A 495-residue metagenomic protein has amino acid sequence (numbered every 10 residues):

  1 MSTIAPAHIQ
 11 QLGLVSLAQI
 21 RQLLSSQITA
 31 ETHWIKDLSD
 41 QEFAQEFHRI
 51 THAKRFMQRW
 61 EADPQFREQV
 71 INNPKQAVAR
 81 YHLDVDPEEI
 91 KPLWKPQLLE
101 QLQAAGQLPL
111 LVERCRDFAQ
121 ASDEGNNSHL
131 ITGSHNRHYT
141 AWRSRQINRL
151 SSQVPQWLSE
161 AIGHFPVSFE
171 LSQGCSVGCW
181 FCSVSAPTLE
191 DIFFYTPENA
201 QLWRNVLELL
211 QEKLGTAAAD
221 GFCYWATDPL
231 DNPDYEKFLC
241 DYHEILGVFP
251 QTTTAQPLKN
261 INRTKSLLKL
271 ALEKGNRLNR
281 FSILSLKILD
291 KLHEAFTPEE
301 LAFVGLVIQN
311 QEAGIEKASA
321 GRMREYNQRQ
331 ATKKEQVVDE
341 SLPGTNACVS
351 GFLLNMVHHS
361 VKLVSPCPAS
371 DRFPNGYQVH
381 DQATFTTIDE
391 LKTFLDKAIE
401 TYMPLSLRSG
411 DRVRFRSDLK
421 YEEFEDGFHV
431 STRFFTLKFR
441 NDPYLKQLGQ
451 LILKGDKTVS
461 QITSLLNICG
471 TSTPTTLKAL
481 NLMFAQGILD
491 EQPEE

Functional and structural regions predicted by a protein language model:
M1-L102: Intrinsically disordered, low-structural-confidence terminal and linker regions
S2-Q45, R49, V379-L451, E491-E495: Acidic, low-complexity/disordered tracts enriched in E/D and polar residues
P92-S168, D490-E495: N-terminal [4Fe-4S]-dependent radical SAM core
E170-S172, S183-L301: Conserved glycine-rich "GG(E/T)P / GGGxP" loop and the immediately following alpha-helix in the radical SAM core
G174-S176, P257-K259, P368-S370: Short, solvent-exposed loop/turn segments at secondary-structure junctions
C175, C179-S183, G376: The canonical Cys-X-X-Cys-His
K269-G427: Radical SAM enzyme [4Fe-4S]-AdoMet core and its adjacent flexible, acidic and glycine-rich loops/tails across
R440-E495: Long, charge-rich, low-complexity alpha-helical segments
